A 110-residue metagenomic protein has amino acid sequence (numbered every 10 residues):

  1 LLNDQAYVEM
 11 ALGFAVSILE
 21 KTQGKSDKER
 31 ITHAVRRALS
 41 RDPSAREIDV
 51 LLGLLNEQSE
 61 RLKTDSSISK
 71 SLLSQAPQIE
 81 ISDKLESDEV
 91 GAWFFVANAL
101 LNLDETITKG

Functional and structural regions predicted by a protein language model:
L1-G110: Substrate/cofactor-recognition hotspot
